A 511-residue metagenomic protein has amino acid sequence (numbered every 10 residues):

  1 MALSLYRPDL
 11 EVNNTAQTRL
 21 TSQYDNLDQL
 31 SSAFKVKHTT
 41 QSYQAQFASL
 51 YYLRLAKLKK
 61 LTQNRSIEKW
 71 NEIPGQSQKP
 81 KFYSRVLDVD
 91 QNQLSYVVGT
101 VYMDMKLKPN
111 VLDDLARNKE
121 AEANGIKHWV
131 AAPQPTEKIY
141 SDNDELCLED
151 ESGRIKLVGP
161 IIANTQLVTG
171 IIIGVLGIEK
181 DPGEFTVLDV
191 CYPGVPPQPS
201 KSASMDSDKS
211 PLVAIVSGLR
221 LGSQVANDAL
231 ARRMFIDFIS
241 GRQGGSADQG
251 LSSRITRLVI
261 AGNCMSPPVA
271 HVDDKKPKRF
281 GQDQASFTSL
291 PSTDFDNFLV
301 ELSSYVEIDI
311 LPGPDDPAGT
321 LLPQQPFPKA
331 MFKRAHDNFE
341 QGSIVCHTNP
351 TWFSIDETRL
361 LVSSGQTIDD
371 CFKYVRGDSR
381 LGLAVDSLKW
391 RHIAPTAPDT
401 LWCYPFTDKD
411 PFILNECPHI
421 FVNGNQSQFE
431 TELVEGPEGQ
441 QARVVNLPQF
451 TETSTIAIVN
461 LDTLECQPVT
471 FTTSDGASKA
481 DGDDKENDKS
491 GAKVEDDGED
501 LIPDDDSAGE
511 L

Functional and structural regions predicted by a protein language model:
M1-L511: Extended recognition/assembly regions associated with phosphoester-bond processing machinery
